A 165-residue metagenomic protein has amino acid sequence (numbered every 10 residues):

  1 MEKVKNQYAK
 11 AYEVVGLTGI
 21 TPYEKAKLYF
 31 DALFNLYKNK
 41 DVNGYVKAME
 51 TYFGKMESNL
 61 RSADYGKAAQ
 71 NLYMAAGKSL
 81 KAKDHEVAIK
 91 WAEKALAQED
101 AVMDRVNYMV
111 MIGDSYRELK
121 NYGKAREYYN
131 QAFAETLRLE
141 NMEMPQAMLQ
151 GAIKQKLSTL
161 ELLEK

Functional and structural regions predicted by a protein language model:
Y8-T18, M49-L60, A92, E99 (+1 more regions): Alpha-helical junction/boundary sensor with strong preference for TPR arrays
I20-Y23, N59-G66, M103, M148: Residue signature of alpha-solenoid helical repeat architecture, marking inter-repeat boundaries and helix-start
Y29, Y65, A69-L72, M109: TPR repeat positional signature
F34, Q70, G77, D114-R117: Residue-level recognition of tetratricopeptide repeat
R126-K165: Terminal, low-structured helical/coil segments at or just beyond the last alpha-helical repeat
